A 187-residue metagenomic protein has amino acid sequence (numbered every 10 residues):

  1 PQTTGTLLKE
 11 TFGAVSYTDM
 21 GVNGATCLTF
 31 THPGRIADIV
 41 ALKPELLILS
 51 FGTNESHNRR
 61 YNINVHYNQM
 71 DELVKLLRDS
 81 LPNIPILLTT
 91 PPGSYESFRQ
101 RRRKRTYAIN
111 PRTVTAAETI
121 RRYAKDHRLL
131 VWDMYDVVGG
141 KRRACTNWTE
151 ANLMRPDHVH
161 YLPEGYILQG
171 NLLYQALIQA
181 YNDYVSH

Functional and structural regions predicted by a protein language model:
P1-Q69, S80, H160: Conserved SGNH/GDSL esterase-like catalytic core that processes O-acyl groups on lipids and polysaccharides
T18, L87, L130-W132: Hydrophobic/aromatic beta-strand patches that form the interior of the parallel beta-sheet core in alpha/beta enzyme
G21-N23, T90, Y135-V138: Residues at the C-termini of beta-strands that transition into short coil/loop
S50, V74, P85-T90: Conserved, well-ordered alpha-helix/loop/beta-strand core segments that scaffold catalytic motifs
T53-E55, P92-Y95: Active-site-proximal loop/turn and secondary-structure-junction residues that shape catalytic pockets, frequently
M70-K75, A117, R121: Generic structural signal for well-ordered alpha-helices, preferentially at hydrophobic/aromatic core positions
S94-H187: Catalytic His-Asp segment of secreted/periplasmic serine-dependent ester chemistry enzymes
